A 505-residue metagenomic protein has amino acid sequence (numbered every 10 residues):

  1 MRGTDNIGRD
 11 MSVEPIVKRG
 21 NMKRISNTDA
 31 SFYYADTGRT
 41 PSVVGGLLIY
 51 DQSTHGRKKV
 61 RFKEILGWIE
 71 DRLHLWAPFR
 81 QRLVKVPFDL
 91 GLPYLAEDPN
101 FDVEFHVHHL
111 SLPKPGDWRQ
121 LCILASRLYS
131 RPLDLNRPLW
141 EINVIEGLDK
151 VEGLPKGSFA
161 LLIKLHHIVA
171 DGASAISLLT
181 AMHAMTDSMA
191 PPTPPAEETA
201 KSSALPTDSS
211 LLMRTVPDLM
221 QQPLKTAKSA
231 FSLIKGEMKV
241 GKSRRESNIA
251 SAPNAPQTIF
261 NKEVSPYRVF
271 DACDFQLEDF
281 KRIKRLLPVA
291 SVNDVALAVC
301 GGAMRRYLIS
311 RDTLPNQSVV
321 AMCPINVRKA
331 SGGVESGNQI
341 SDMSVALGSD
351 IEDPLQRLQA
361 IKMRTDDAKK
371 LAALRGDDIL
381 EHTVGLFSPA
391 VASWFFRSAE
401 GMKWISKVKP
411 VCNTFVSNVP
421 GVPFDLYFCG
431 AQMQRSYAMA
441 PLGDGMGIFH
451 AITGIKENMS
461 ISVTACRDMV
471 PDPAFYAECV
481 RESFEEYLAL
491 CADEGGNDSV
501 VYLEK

Functional and structural regions predicted by a protein language model:
R2-G3, G8-T28, L47-K58, L66-M446 (+2 more regions): Soluble acyl-CoA-dependent acyltransferase catalytic core bearing the H(X)4D motif
A35-T40, S406-K407: Short secondary-structure boundary/capping segments within folded domains
R39-V44, L48, K63: TRNA-binding/sensing appendages of the translation machinery
